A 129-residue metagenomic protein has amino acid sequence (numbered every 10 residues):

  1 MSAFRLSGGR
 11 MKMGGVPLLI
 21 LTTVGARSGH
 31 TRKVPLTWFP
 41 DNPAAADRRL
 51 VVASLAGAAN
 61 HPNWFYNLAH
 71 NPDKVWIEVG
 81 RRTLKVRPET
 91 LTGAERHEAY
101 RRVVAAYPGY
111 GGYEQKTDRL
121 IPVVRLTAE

Functional and structural regions predicted by a protein language model:
M1-P17: Alpha-helical membrane-targeting segments
V16-A56: Short beta-strand segments
L19, L120-V124: Short beta-strand micro-motifs in enzyme catalytic cores
T22-A26, E78, T127: A generic structural motif
D41, L126-A128: Active-site beta-strand termini and strand-to-loop segments that position acidic
D47, L55-Y110, K116-L120, A128-E129: Short, structured beta-strand-loop surface elements
